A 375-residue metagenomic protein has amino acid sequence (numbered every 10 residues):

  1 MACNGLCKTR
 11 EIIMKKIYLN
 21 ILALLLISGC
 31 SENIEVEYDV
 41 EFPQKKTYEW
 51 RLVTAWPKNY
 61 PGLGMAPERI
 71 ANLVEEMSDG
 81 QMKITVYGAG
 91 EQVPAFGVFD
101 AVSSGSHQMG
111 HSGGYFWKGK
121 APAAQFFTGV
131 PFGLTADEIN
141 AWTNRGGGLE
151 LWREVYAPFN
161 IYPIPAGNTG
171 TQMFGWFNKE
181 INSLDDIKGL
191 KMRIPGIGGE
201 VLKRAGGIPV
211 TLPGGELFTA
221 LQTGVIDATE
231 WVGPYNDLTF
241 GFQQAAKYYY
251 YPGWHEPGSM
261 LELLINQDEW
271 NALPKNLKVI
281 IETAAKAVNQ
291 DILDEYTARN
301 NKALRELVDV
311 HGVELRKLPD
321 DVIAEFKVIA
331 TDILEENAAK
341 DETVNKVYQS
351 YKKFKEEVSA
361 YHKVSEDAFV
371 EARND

Functional and structural regions predicted by a protein language model:
M1-I13: Short, Lys/Arg-enriched N-terminal segments with co-localized hydrophobic residues within the first ~10-30 amino acids
G5, L151-Y156: Short, solvent-exposed secondary-structure boundary motifs
K15-A23: Sec-dependent signal peptide recognition, specifically the positively charged N-region followed immediately by
C30-I139, Y156-A157, Y162-D375: N-terminal secretory/targeting leader peptides
D137-R153: A gly/proline- and charged-residue-enriched helix-loop-helix capping module
